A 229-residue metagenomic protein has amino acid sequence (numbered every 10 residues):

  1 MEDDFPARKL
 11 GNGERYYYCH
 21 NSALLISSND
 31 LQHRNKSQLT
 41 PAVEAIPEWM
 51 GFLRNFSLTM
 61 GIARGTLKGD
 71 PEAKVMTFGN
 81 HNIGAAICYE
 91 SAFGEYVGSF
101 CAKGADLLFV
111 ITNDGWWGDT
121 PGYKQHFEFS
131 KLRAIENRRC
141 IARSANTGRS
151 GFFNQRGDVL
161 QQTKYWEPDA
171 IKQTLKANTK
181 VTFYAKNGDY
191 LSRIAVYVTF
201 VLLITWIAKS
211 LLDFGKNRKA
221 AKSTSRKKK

Functional and structural regions predicted by a protein language model:
M1-L191: Soluble catalytic domains of enzymes that build or remodel membrane lipids, polysaccharides, and related
T163, D169, L212-D213, K219-A220: Short leucine-rich amphipathic alpha-helices used at interfaces
K186-D213: Selective detector of the "anchor" transmembrane alpha-helix that sits immediately C-terminal
N217-K229: Cytoplasmic C-terminal tails of single-pass
